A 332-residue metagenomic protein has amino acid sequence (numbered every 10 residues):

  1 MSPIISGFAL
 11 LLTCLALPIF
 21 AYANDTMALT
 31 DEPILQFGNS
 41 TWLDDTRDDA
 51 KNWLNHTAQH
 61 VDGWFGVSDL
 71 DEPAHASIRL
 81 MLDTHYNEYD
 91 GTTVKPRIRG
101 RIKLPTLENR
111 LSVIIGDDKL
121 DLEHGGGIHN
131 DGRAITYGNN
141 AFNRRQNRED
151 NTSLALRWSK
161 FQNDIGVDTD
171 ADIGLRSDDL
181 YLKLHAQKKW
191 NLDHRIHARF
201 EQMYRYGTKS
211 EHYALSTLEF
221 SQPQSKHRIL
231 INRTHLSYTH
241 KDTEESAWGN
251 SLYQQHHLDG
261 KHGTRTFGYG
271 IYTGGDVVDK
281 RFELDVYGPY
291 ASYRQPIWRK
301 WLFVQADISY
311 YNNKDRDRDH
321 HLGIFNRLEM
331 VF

Functional and structural regions predicted by a protein language model:
M1-V61, F65-D69: Cleavable N-terminal export/targeting peptides
D31-L43, T106-Y253, G263-F267, I271 (+5 more regions): Outer-membrane pore/translocation modules
P73-S77, K95, E108: Extracytoplasmic
L82, K95-R99, I115-D118: Non-membrane alpha-helical segments in proteins
T84-P96, N312: Surface-exposed strand-loop-strand hairpins of Gram-negative outer-membrane beta-barrel proteins
R101-L104: Solvent-exposed N-terminal domain segments of exported/luminal and surface proteins
I308-K314: A short, acidic, flexible beta-alpha connecting loop/helix-capping segment that sits on the rim of active
R318-F332: Outer-membrane beta-barrel "beta-signal"
